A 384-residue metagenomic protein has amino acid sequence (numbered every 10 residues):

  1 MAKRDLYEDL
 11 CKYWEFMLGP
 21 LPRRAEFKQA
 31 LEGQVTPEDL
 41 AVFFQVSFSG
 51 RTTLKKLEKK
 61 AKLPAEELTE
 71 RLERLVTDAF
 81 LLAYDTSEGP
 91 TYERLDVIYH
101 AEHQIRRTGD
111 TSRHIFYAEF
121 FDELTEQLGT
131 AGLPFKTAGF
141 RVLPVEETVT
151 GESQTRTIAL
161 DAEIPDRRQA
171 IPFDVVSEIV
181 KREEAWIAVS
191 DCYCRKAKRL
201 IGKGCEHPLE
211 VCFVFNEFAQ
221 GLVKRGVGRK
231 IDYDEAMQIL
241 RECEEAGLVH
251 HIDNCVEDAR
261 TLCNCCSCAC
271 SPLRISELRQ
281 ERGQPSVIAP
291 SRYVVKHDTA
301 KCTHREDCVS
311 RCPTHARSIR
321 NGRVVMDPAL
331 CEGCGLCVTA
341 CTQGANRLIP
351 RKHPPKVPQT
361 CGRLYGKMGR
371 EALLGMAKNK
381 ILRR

Functional and structural regions predicted by a protein language model:
M1-K28: Long, low-complexity, charged/polar intrinsically disordered regions in eukaryotic proteins
G33, L63, Y92-R94, V249-A259 (+3 more regions): Ferredoxin-like iron-sulfur electron-transfer modules
S49-A61: Short acidic, hydrophobic short linear motifs in intrinsically disordered regions
A61-T77: Short amphipathic alpha-helical interaction segments
V76-S87, R317-S318, N346-R347: A short, conserved structural fragment
E88-G129: Short, amphipathic alpha-helical interaction segments positioned at domain boundaries
G129-S291: Catalytic cores of enzyme domains
P328-R384: Flanking helices and flexible, charged tails adjoining ferredoxin-like Fe-S electron-transfer domains in multi-subunit
